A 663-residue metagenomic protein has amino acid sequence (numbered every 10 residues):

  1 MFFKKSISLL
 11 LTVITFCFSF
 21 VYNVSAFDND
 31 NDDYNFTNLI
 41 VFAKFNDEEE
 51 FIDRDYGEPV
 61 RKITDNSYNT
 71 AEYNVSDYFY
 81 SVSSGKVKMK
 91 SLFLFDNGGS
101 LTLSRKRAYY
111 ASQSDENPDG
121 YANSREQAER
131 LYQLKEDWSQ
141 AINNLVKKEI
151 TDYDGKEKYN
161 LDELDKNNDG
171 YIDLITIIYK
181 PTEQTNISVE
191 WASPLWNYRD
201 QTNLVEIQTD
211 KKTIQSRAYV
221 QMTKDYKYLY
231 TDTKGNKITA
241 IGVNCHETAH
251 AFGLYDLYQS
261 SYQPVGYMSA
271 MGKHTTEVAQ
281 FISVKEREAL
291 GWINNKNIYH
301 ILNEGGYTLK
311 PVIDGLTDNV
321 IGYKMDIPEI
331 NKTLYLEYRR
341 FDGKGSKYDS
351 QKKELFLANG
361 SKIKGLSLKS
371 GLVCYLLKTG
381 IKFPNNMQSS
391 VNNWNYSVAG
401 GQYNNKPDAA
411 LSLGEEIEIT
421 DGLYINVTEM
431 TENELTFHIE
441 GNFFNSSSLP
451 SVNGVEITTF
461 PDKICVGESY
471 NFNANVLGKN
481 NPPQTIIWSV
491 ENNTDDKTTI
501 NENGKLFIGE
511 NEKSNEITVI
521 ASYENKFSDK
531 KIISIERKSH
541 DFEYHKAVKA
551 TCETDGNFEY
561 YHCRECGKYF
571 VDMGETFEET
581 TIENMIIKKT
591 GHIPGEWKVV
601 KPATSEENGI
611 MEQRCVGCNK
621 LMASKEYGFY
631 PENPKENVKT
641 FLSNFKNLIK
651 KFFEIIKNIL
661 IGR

Functional and structural regions predicted by a protein language model:
F18-D30, R663: Sec-dependent signal peptide cleavage junction
F27-T248, T308, D326, Q351-K352 (+2 more regions): Zn2+-dependent metallopeptidase catalytic core
F51-E58, K62-Y78, K88-S91, I187-K234 (+1 more regions): Non-catalytic C-terminal accessory/binding modules of secreted extracellular proteins
T233-K296: The catalytic-center signature of Zn2+-dependent metalloproteases
E456-Q484: Solvent-exposed, low-complexity, repeat-rich "mucin-like" stalks and linkers
N481-T494: Change to "...patches in solvent-exposed regions of secreted, membrane-anchored, or virion-exposed structural
E491-L506: Low-complexity "stalk/linker" and mucin-like segments enriched in Ser/Thr/Pro/Ala/Gly
R537-F641: Extracellular modular ligand-binding repeats in secreted and cell-surface proteins
